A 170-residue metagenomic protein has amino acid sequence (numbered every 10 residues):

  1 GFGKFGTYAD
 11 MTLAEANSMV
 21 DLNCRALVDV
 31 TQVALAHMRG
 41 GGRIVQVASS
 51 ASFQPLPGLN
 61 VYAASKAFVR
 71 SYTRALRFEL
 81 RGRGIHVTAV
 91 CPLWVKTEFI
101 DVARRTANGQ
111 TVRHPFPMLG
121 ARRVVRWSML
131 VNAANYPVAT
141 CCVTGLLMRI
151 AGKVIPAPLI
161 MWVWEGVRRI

Functional and structural regions predicted by a protein language model:
T7-Y8, E15-N17: Substrate-binding pocket helix/loop in short-chain dehydrogenase/reductase
T31, S65: Active-site helix of classical SDR
V33-G42: A short helix-coil junction within the Rossmann-fold of NAD(P)-dependent oxidoreductases
S49: Residue(s) in the substrate-gating loop at a strand-loop-helix junction that position the organic substrate next
Q54, A75-I85: Active-site-adjacent segment of SDR/Rossmann-fold oxidoreductases
L56-N60: Active-site loop immediately N-terminal to the catalytic Tyr-X3-Lys motif of short-chain dehydrogenase/reductase
A89, Q110-L146: C-terminal helical subdomain
